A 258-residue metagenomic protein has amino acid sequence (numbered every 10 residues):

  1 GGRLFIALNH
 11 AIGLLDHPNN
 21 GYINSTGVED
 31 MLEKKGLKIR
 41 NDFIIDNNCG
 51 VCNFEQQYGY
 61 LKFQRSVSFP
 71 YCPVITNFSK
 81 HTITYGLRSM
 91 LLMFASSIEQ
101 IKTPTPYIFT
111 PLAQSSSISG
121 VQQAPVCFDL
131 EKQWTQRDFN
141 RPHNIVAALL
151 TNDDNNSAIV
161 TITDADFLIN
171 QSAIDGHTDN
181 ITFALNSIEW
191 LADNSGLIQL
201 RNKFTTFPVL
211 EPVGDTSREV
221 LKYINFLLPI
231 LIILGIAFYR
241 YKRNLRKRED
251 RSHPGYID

Functional and structural regions predicted by a protein language model:
G1-G196: Acidic, S/T/G-rich, low-cysteine, solvent-exposed domains in lumenal/extracellular/periplasmic regions of secretory
P18, S172-A173, F238, R246-E249: Hydrophobic alpha-helical membrane-insertion segments
G21, T26, E219, H253-G255: Juxtamembrane/interface motifs at transmembrane-helix termini
N47-C52, K203-T206, Y256: A glycine-rich phosphate-binding loop feature that marks nucleotide/adenosyl-phosphate handling sites
F167, I174, Q199-N225: Short, aromatic-rich amphipathic segments at membrane interfaces that lie adjacent to a transmembrane helix or signal
D193-L200, I233-I236, R240, R248: Intrinsically disordered or highly flexible coil/loop and linker segments, enriched in small and charged/polar residues
L221-R243: Selective detector of the "anchor" transmembrane alpha-helix that sits immediately C-terminal
K247-D258: Cytoplasmic C-terminal tails of single-pass
